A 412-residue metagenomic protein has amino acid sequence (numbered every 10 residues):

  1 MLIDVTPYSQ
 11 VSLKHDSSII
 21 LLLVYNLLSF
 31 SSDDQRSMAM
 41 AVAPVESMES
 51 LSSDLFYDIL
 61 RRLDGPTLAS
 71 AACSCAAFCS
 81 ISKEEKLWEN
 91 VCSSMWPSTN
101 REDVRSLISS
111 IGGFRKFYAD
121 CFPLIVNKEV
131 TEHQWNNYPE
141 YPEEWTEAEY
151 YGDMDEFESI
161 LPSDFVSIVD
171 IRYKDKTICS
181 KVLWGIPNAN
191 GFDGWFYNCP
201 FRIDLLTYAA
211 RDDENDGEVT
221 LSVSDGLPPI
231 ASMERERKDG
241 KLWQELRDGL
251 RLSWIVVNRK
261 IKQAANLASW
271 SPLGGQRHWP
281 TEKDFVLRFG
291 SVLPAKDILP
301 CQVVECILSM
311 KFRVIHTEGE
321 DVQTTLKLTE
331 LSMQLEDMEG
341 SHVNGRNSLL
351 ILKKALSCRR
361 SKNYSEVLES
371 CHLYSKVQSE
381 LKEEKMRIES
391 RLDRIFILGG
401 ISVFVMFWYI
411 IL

Functional and structural regions predicted by a protein language model:
L2-V5, S9-S12, I20-D164, V169: Skp1-binding F-box subdomain of Cullin-RING ligase substrate receptors
N90, S94-L412: Substrate-receptor adaptors of ubiquitin E3 ligases
